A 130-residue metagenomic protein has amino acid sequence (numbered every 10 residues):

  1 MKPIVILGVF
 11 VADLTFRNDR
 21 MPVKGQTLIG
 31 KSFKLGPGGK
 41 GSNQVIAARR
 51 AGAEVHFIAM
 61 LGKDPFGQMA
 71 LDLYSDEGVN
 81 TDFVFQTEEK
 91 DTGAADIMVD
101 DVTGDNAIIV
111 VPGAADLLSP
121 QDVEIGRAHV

Functional and structural regions predicted by a protein language model:
M1-M60, P65-M69: Glycine-rich phosphate/adenosyl-contacting loop at the front of the ribokinase-like
Q26-T27, L35, R50-R127: Conserved N-terminal subdomain of the carbohydrate kinase-like
